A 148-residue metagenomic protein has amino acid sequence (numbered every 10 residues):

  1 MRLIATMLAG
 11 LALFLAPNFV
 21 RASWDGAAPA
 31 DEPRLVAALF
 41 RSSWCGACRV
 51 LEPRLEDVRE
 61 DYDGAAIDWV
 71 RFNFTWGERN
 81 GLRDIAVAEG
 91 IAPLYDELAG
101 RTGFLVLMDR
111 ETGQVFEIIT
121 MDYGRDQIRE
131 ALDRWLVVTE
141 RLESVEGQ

Functional and structural regions predicted by a protein language model:
R2-F19: Hydrophobic membrane-insertion alpha-helices, especially the h-region of bacterial N-terminal signal peptides
F19-L35: A short beta-strand-turn-helix
D31-C45: Short active-site neighborhood of thiol/selenol oxidoreductases, capturing the structured segment around
C45-R49, L105: The canonical Cys-X-X-Cys-His
R49-D63: Typically the conserved alpha-helix immediately C-terminal to a functionally engaged Cys/Sec in thioredoxin-like
G64-D84: Thiol-based oxidoreductase modules, predominantly thioredoxin-like and allied folds used for disulfide exchange
G77-T112: Structural alpha/beta surface segment adjacent to cysteine/selenocysteine redox centers across thiol/disulfide enzymes
A99-E143: Non-catalytic, surface beta->alpha helical segment in thiol-disulfide oxidoreductase systems
